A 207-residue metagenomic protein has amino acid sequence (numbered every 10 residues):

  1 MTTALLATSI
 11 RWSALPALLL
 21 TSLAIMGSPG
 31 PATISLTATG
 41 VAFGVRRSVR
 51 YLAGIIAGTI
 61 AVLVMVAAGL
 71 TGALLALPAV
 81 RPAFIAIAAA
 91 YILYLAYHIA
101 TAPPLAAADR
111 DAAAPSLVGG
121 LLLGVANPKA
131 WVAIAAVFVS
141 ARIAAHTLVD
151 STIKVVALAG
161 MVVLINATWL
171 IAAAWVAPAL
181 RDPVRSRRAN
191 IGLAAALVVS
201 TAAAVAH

Functional and structural regions predicted by a protein language model:
T2-T3, A14, A202-H207: Juxtamembrane boundary at the C-terminal end of a transmembrane helix
L5-A79, A136-V155: Juxtamembrane transmembrane-helix termini in multi-pass membrane transport proteins
L18, S22, I55, G119-G124 (+1 more regions): Residue-level signature of transmembrane alpha-helical cores of multipass secondary-active transporters and flippases
L23, G27, I60-A61, Y97 (+3 more regions): Hydrophobic/aromatic residues within the transmembrane alpha-helices of Major Facilitator Superfamily
R47-V118, A172, A179: Membrane helix-loop-helix hairpins that form the core translocation module of multi-pass transporters
M65-A68, A126-V137, A196-H207: Hydrophobic alpha-helical transmembrane segments in multi-pass integral membrane proteins
L75-P104, A159-W169, R181-H207: Selective transmembrane alpha-helices of multi-pass membrane proteins
D109-L121, N127-P128, F138-A141: Anionic-ligand binding region
